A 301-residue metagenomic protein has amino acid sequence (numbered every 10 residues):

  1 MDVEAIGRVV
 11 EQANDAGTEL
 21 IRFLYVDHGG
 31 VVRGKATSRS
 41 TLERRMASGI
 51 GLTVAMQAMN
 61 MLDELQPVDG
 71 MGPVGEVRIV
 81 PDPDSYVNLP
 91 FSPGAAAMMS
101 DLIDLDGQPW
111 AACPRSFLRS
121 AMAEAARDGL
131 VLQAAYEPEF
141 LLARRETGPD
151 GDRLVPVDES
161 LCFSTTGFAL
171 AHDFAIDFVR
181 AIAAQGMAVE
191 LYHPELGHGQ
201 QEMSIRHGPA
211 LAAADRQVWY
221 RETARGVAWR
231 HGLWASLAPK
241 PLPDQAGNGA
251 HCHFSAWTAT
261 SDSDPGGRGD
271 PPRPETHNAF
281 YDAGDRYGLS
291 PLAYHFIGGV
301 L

Functional and structural regions predicted by a protein language model:
M1-L191, L233: ATP/Mg2+-dependent ligation/transfer catalytic cores
V3, E190-G197, A210-A213: Metal-centered catalytic cores of metalloenzymes
F23-V26, A143, Y192, R206 (+2 more regions): Generic beta-strand/beta-sheet core signal
V26, P138-A143, E195-Q200, K240-G249: A glycine-rich phosphate-binding loop feature that marks nucleotide/adenosyl-phosphate handling sites
M98-D104, Q201-H207, F254: Short, hydrophobic beta-strand segments
D150, V189-S204: A short mid-domain helix/strand-loop element embedded in enzyme catalytic domains that forms or borders the active-site
V155-T166, H198-A213, L242-G247, N278: Active-site-proximal beta-alpha loop/turn segments in soluble metabolic enzymes
A212-L301: Glycine-rich anion/phosphate-binding loop at the beta-strand->alpha-helix junction
